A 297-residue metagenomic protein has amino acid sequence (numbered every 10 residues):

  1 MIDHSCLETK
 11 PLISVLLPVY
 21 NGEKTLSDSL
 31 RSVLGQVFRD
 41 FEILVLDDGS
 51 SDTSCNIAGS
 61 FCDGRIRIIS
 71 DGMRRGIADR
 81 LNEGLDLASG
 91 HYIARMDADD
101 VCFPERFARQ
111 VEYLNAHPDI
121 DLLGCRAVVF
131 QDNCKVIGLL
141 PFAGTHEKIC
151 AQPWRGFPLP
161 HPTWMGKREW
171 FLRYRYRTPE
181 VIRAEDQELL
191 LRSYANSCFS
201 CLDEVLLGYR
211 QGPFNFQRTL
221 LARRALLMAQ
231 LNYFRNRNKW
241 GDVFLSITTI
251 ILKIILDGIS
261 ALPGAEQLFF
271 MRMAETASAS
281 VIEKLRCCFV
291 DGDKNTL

Functional and structural regions predicted by a protein language model:
P11-S14, E42, E188: Cell-envelope/extracellular polymer assembly enzymes that use nucleotide-activated donors
K24-S27, D52-S60, V101, E105: Acidic helix N-cap motif at the loop->helix transition within catalytic regions of sugar-transfer enzymes
R31-D40: Short, acidic, metal-binding catalytic loop of nucleotide-sugar glycosyltransferases
S32, D47-N56, M73, D97: A conserved acidic beta->alpha catalytic loop
D71-A88, R109: Glycine-rich, basic loop-to-helix element that forms the pyrophosphate-binding segment of sugar-nucleotide handling
D86, C125, L139-A229: Conserved nucleotide-sugar donor-binding catalytic segment
I93: Short aromatic/hydrophobic "clamp" motif used to bind/position activated sugar donors
E105-I137: Conserved donor NDP-sugar-binding/catalytic core segment of glycosyltransferases
